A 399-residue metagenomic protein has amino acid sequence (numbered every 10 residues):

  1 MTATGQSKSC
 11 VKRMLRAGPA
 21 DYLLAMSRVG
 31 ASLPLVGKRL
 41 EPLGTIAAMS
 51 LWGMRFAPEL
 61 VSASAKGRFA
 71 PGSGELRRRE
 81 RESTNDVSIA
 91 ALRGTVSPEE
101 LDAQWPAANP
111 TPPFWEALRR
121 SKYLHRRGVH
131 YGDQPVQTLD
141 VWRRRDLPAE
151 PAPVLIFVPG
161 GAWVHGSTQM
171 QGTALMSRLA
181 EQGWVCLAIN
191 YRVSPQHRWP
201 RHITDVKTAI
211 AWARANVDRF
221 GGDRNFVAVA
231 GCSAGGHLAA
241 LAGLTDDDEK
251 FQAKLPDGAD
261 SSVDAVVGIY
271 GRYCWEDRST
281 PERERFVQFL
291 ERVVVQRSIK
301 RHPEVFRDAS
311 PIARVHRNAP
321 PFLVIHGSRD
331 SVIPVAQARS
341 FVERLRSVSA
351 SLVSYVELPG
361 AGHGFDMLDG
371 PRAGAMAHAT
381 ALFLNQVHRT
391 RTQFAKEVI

Functional and structural regions predicted by a protein language model:
T2-I399: Alpha/beta-hydrolase superfamily serine-hydrolase fold, recognizing
